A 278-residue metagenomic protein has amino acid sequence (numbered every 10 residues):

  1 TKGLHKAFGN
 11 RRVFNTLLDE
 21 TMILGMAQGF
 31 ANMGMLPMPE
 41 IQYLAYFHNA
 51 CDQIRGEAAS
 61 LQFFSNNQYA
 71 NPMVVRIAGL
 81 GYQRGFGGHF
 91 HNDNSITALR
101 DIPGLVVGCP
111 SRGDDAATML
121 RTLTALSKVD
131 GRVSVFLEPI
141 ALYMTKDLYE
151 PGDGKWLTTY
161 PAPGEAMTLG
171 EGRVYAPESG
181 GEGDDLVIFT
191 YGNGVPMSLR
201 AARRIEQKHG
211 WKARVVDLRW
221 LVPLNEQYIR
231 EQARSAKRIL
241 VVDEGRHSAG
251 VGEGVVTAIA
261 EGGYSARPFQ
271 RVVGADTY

Functional and structural regions predicted by a protein language model:
T1-A7, Y69-I77, Q83-R84, I140-A141 (+1 more regions): Thiamine diphosphate
T1-V133, L137-Y143: Thiamine diphosphate
